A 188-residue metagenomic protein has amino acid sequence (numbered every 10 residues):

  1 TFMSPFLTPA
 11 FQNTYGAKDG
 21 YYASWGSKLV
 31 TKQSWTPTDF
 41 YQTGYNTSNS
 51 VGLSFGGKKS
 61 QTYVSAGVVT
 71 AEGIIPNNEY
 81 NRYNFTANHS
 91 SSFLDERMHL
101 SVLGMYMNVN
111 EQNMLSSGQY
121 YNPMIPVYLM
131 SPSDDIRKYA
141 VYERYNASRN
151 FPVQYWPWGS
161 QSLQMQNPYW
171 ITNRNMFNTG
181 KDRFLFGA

Functional and structural regions predicted by a protein language model:
T1-K32, I74-N78, N84, N88-R183: Surface-exposed loop/interface segments of Gram-negative outer-membrane beta-barrel transport/assembly proteins
S34-G44: Periplasmic N-terminal accessory/gating domains of Gram-negative outer-membrane beta-barrel systems
Q42-S60, G67-V69, P168-A188: Outer-membrane beta-barrel transmembrane strands
S50, Q61-S65, R97-L103: Membrane-spanning beta-strand positions in outer-membrane beta-barrel proteins
K59-S65, F85-N88: Transmembrane beta-barrel domains of bacterial outer-membrane proteins
